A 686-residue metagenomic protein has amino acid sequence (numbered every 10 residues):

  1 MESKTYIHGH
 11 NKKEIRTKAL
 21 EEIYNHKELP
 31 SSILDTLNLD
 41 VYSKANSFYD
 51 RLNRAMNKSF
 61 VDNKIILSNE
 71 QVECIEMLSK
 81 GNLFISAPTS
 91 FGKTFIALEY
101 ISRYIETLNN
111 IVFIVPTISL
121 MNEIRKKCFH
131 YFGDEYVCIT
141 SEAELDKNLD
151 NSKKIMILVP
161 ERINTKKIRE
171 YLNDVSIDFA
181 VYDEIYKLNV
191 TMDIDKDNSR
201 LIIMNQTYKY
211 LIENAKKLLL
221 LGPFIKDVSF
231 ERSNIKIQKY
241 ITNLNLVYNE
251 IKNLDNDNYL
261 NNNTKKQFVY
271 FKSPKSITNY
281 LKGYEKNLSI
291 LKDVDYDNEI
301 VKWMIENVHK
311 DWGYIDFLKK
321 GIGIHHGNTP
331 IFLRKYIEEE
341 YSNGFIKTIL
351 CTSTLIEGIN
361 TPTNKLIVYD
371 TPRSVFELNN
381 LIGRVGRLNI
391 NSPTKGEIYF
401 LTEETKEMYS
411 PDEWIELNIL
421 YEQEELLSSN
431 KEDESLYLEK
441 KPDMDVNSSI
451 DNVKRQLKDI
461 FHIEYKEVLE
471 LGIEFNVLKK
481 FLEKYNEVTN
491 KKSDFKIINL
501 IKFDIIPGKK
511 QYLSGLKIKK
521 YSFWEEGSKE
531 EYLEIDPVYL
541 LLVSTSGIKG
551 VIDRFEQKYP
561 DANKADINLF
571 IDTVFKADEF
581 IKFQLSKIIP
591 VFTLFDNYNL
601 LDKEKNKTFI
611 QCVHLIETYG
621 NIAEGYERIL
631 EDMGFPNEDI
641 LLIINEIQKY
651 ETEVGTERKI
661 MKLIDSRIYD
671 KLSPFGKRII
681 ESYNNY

Functional and structural regions predicted by a protein language model:
M1-Y686: N-terminal helicase ATP-binding lobe
